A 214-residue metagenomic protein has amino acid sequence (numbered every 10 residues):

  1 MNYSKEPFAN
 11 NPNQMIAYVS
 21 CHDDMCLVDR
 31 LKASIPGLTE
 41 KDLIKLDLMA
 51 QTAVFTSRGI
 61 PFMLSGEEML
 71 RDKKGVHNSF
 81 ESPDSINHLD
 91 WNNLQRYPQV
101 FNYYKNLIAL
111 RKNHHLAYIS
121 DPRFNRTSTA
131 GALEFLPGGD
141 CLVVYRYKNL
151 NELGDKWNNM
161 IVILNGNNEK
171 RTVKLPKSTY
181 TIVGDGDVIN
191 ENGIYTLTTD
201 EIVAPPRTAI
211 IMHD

Functional and structural regions predicted by a protein language model:
M1-K5: Long, low-complexity segments enriched in small/aliphatic residues
P7-K177: Loop/helix patches that line or flank the sugar-binding groove of alpha-linked glycan CAZymes
L31-E40, N190-E201: Short, polar loop/linker segments at the starts of domains and inter-domain junctions
S128, S178-Y180, T198, R207: Intrinsically disordered/low-complexity terminal segments and short unstructured peptides
E134, L142, D187-I189, T196: Polar low-complexity intrinsically disordered regions enriched in Ser/Thr and small residues
L142, M160, K170, I182 (+2 more regions): Generic alpha-helical hydrophobic packing signal
P176-N190: Solvent-exposed beta-hairpin/edge-strand motifs
I194-D214: C-terminal beta-strand-rich structural cap/linker in extracellular carbohydrate-active enzymes
